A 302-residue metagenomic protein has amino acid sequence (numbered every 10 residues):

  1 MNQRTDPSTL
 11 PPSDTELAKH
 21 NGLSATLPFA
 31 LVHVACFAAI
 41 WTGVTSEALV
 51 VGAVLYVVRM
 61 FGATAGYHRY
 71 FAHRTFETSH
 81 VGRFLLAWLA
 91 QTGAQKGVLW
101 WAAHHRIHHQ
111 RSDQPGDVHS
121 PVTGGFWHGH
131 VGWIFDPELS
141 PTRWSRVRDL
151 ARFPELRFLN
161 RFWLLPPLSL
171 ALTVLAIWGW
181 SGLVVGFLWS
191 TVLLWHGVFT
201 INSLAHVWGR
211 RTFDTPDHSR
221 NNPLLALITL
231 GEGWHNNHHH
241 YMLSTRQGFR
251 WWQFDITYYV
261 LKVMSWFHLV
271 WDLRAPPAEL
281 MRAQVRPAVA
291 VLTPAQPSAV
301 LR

Functional and structural regions predicted by a protein language model:
M1-T200, L204, S244-R302: Non-catalytic, topology-defining segments of multipass membrane proteins
V147-P154, W208-W234, H239-Y241: Active-site-proximal inter-transmembrane loops
